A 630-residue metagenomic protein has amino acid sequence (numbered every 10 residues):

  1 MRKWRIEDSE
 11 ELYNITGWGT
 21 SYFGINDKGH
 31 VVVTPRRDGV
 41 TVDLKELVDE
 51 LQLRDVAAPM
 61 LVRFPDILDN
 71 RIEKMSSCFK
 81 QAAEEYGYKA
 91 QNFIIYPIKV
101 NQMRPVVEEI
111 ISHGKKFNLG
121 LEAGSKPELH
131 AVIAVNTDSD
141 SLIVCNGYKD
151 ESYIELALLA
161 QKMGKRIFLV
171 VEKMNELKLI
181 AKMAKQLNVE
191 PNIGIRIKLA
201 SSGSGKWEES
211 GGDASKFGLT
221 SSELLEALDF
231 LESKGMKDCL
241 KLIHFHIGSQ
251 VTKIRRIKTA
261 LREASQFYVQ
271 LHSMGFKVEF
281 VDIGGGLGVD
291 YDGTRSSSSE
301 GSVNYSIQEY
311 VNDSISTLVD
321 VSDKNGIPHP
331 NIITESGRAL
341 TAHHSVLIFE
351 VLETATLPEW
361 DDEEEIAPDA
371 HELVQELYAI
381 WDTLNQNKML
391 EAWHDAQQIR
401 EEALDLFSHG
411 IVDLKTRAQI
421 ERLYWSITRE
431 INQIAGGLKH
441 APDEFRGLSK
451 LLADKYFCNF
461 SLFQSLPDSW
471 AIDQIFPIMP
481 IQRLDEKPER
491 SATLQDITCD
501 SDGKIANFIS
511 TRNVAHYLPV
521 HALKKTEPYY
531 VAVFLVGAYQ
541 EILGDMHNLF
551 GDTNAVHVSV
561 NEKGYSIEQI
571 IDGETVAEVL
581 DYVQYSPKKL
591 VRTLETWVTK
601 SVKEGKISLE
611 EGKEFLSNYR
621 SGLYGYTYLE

Functional and structural regions predicted by a protein language model:
M1-V31: Charged, compositionally biased N-terminal leader segments and the immediate start of the first structured element
E7-S9, E73-Q81, R104-E109, L129-H130 (+5 more regions): Short alpha-helical segments and helix-capping/turn motifs at coil-helix boundaries
T20, I25-Q102: Low-complexity, highly charged intrinsically disordered N-terminal segments that act as targeting/localization
H30, D38, I67, N101-M103 (+15 more regions): Short, glycine-/Ser/Thr-/acidic-enriched flexible segments
A58, V62, E84-K89, M274-V278 (+1 more regions): Flexible, glycine/charged-enriched surface loops at secondary-structure junctions
D66-K74, E226, E263, D313: A non-catalytic, amphipathic alpha-helix used as a structural packing/dimerization or gating element in enzyme scaffolds
G87-F280, L287-G293, N304-E309, T317 (+1 more regions): Active-site-proximal beta-alpha core segment in soluble small-molecule metabolic enzymes
Y305, D313-I315, V319-E630: Charged (often Lys/Glu-rich) extended helix/loop segments that serve as interaction or gating elements
